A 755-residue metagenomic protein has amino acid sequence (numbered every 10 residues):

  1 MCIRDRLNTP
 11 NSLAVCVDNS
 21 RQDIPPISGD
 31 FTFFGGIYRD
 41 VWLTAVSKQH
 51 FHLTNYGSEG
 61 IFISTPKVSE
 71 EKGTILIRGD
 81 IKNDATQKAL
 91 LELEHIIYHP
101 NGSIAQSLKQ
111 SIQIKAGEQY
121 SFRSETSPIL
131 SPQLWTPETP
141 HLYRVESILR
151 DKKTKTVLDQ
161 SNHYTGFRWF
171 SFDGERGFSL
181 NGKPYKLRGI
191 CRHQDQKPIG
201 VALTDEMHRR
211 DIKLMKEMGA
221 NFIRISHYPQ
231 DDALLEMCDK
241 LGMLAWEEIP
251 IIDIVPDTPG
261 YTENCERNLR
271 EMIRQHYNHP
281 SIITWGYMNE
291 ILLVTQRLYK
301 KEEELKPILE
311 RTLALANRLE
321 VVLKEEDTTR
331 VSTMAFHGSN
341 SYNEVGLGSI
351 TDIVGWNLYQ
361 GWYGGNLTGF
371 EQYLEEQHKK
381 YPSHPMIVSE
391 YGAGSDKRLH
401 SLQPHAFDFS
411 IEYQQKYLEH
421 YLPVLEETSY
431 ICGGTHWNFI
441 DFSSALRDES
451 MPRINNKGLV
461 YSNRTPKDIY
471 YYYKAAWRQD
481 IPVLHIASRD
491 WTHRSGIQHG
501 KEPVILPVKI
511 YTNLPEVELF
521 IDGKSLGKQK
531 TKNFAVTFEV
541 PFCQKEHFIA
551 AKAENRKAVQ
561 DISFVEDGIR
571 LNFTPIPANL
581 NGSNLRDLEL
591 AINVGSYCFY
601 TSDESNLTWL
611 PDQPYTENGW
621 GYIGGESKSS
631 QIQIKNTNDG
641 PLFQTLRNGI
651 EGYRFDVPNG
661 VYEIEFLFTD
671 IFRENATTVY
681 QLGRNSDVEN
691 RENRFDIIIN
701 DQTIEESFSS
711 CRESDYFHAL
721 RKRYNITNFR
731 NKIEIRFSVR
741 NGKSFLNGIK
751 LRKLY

Functional and structural regions predicted by a protein language model:
R4-I225, M237, G242-A245, N268 (+8 more regions): Secreted/periplasmic carbohydrate-active enzymes, especially glycoside hydrolases
D18, G166-S171, I190-Q194, R224-M237 (+5 more regions): Short, solvent-exposed turn/loop segments enriched in Gly/Ser/Thr/Pro and often Arg
F33-G36, L43, Q49, S281-G286 (+4 more regions): Substrate-binding clefts and catalytic carboxylate motifs of secreted carbohydrate-active enzymes
F172-R176, Q230-L235, E266-Q275, M334-V345 (+2 more regions): Alpha-helical scaffolding within the catalytic cores of extracellular/periplasmic polymer-degrading hydrolases
Y185, D239-L241, M272-P280, V345-G348 (+1 more regions): Acidic (Asp/Glu)-rich catalytic clusters
I223-D231, I254-E263, S339-Y342, G361-Q372: Acidic-and-aromatic substrate-binding clefts and catalytic sites of carbohydrate-active enzymes
R297-L309, A676-D687: Intrinsically disordered, low-complexity Ser/Thr- and acidic-rich flexible linkers and loops, especially at boundaries
G568-Y755: Compositionally biased, intrinsically disordered or flexible polar/acidic segments
